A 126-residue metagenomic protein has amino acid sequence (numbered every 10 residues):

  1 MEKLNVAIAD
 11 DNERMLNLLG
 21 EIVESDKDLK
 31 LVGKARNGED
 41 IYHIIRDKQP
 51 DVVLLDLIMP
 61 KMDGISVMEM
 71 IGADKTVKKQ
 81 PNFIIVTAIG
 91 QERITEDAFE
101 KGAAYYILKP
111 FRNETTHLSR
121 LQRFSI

Functional and structural regions predicted by a protein language model:
A9-D10, A35, V53: Conserved sequence signature across two-component system core domains
E13-G33: Two-component/phosphorelay signaling modules centered on CheY-like receiver
N37-D40, D63-E69: Acidic catalytic/metal-coordinating carboxylates
K48-L54: Active-site beta3 strand of CheY-like receiver
M59: Receiver (REC) domain active-site loop signature in two-component systems and cognate sites in sensor histidine kinases
S66, G90-Y105: Alpha4 helix (beta4-alpha4-beta5 surface) of REC/receiver domains from two-component response regulators
R93, F111-Q122: C-terminal output helix
